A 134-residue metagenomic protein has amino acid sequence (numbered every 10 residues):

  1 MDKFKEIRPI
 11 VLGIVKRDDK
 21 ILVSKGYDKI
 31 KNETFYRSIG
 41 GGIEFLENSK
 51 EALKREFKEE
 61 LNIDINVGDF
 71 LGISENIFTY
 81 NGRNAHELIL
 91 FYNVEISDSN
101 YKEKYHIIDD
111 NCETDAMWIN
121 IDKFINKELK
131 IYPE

Functional and structural regions predicted by a protein language model:
M1-L22, G42, N93: Conserved N-terminal beta-strand and adjoining loop/helix that marks the start of the Nudix/MutT-like hydrolase domain
K3-K5, G13, D28, G82 (+1 more regions): Short secondary-structure boundary/capping segments
E6-R8, K16, K31, N84-E87 (+1 more regions): A generic fold-level signal
D19, Y27-D28, S74-N76, I96-D98: Short, flexible active-site-adjacent loop segments at beta-strand->alpha-helix junctions, enriched in small/polar
K20-E59: Conserved Nudix-box catalytic region and its N-terminal flanking loop in Nudix hydrolases and closely related
I43-N66, N76-L129: Unchanged
K130-E134: Charged phosphate-binding loop/patch that engages nucleotide di/tri-phosphates or the phosphate backbone of nucleic
